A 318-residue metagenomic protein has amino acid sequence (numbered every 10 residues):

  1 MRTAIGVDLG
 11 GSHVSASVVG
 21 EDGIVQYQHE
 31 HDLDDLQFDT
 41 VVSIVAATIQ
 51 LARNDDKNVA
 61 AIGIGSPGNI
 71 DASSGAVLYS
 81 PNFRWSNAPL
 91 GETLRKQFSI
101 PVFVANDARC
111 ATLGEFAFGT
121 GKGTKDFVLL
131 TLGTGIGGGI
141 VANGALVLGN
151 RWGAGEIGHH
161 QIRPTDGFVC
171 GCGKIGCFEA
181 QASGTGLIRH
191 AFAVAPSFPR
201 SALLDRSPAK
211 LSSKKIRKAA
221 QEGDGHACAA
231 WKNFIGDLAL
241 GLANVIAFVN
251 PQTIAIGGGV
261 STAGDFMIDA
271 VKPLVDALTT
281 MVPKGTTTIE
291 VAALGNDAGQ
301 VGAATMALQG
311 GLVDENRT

Functional and structural regions predicted by a protein language model:
M1-A61, D71-S74, G91-V102, A117-T124 (+2 more regions): ATP-binding/phosphotransfer module of carbohydrate and carboxylate kinases, centering on a glycine-rich
I24-V25, V77, L146-V147: Hydrophobic "anchor" residues
Q28-H31, P81, N150: Short hydrophobic alpha-helix segments
G75-S86: A charged helix-plus-loop insertion that forms the helical arch/lid used to bind and gate nucleic-acid substrates
V104-N106: Short loop/edge segments at beta-strand edges and connector loops that shape dinucleotide/nucleotide cofactor-binding
A108-T112: Active-site-adjacent loop/helix segments that line or gate small-molecule/cofactor pockets in enzymes
K122-Q181: Glycine-rich phosphate-binding loop of actin/hexokinase-like ATP-binding domains
